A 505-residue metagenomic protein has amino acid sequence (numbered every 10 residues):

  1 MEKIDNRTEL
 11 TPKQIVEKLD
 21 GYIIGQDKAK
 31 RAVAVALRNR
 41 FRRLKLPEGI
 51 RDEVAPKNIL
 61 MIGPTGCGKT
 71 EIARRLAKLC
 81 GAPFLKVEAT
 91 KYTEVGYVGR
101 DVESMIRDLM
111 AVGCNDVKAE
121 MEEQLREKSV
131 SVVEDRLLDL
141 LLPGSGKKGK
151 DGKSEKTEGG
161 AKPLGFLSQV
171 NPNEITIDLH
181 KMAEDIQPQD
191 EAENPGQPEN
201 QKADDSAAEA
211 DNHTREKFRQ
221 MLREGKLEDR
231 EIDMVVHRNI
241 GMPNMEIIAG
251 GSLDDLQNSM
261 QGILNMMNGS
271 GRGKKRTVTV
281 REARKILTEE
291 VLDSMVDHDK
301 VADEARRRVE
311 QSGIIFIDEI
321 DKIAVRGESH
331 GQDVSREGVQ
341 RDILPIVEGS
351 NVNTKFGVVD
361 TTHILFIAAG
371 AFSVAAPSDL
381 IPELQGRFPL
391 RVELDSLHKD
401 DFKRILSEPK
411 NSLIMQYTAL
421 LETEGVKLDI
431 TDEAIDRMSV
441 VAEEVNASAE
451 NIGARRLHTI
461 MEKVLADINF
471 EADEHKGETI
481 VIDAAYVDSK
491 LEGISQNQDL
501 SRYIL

Functional and structural regions predicted by a protein language model:
M1-L505: Non-catalytic accessory segments flanking P-loop/AAA+ NTPase cores
